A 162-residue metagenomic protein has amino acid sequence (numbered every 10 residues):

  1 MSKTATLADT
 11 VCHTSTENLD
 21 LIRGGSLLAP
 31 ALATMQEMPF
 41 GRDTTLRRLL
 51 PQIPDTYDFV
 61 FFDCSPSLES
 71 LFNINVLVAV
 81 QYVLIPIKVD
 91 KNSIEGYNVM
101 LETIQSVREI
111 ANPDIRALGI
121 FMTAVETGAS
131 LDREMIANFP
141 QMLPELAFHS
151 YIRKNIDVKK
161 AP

Functional and structural regions predicted by a protein language model:
M1-P162: P-loop NTP-binding core
